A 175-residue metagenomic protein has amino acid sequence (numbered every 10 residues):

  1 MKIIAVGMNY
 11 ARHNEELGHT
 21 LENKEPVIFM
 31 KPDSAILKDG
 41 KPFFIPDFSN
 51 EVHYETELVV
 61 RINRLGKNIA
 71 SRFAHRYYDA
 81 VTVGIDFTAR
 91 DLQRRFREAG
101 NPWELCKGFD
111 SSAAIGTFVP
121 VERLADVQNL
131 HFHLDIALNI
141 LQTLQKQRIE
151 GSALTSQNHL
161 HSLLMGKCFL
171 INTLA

Functional and structural regions predicted by a protein language model:
M1-M165: Catalytic-core "active-site belt" of small-molecule-metabolizing enzymes, emphasizing His/Asp/Glu-rich regions
S162-A175: Conserved metal-binding segment of the jelly-roll/cupin
